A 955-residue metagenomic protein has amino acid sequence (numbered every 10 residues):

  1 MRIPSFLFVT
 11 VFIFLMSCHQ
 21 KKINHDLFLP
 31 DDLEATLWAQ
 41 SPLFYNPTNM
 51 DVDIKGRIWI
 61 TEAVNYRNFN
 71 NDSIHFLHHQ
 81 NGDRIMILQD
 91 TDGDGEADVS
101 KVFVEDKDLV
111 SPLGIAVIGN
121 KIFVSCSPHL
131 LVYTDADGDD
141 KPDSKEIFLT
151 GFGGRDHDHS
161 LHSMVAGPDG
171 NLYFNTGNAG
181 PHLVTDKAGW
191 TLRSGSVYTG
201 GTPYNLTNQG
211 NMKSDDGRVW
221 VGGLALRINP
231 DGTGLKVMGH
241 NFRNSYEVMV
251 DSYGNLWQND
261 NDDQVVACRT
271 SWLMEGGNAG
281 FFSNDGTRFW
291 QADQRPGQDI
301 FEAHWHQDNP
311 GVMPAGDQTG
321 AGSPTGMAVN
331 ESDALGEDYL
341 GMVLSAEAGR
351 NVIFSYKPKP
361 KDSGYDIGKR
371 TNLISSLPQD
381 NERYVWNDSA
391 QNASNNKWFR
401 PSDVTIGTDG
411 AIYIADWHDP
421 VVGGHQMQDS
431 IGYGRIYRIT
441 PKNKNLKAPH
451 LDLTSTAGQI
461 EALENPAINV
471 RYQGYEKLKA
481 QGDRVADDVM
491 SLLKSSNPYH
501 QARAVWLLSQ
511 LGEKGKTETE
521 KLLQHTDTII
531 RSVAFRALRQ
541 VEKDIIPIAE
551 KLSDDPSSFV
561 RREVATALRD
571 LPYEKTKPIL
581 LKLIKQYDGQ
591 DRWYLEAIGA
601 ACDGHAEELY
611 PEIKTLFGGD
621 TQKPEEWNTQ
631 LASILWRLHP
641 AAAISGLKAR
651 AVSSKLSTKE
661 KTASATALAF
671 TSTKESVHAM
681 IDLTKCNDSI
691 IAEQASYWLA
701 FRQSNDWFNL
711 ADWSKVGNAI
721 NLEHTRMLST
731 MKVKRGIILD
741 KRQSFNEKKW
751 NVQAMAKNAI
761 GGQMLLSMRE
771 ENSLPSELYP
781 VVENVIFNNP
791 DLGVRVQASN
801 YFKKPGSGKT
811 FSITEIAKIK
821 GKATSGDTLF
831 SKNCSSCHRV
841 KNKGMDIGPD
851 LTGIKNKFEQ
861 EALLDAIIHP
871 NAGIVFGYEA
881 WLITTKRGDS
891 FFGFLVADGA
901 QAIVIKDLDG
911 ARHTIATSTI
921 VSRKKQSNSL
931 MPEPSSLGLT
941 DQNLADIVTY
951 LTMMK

Functional and structural regions predicted by a protein language model:
M1-K22: Bacterial Sec-dependent N-terminal signal peptides
H19-G458, K477-A480, N842, S918 (+4 more regions): Beta-propeller domains with acidic blade repeats across secreted/periplasmic ectodomains and cytosolic WD/CNH propellers
W38, N120-K121, I412, A504 (+8 more regions): C-terminal capping alpha-helices of c-type cytochrome domains
R155, V421-V422, I529-V533, Q540-V541 (+5 more regions): Inter-heme linker and motif-flanking segments adjacent to c-type heme-binding CXXCH motifs in c-type cytochromes
Q264, P498, E513, F745 (+8 more regions): Short flexible coil/turn linkers enriched for glycine and charged/polar residues that connect secondary-structure
T408, A415, G821-S835, N842-A866 (+3 more regions): Sequence context surrounding c-type heme c attachment/ligation sites in exported
G432, I439-L829, I847, I854-N856 (+2 more regions): Long, ordered, helix-rich scaffold segments
R435, L507, T828-N842, P849-G853 (+6 more regions): C-type cytochrome heme c attachment motif
